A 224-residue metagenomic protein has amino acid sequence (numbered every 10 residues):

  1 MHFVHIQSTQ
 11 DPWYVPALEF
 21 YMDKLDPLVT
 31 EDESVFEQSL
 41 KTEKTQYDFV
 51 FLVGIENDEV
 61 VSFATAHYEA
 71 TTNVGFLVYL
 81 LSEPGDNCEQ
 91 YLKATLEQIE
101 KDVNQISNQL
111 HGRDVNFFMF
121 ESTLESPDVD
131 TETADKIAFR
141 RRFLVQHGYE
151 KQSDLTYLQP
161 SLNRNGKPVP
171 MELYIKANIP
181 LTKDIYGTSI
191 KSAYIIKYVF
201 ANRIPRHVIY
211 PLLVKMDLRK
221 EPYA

Functional and structural regions predicted by a protein language model:
M1-S39: Short amphipathic alpha-helix that is part of the acyltransferase structural core
M1-T9, N108-A224: Terminal substrate-recognition subdomain of acyl/acetyltransferases
L40-V53, E59-S62, K167: A short helix-loop-beta-strand connector motif used in the catalytic cores of GNAT acetyltransferases and, in some
E43-K44, K101-R113: Alpha-helix termini
V50-L52, N73-V78, K167-Y174: Short beta-strand micro-motifs in enzyme catalytic cores
V53, E59-Y68, F76-L81: Conserved beta-strand in the GNAT
E69-L77, R113-N116: A conserved beta-turn-beta hairpin within the catalytic core of GNAT-like acetyltransferases that forms part
G85-S107: Conserved acetyl-CoA-binding loop-helix of GNAT-fold acetyltransferases
